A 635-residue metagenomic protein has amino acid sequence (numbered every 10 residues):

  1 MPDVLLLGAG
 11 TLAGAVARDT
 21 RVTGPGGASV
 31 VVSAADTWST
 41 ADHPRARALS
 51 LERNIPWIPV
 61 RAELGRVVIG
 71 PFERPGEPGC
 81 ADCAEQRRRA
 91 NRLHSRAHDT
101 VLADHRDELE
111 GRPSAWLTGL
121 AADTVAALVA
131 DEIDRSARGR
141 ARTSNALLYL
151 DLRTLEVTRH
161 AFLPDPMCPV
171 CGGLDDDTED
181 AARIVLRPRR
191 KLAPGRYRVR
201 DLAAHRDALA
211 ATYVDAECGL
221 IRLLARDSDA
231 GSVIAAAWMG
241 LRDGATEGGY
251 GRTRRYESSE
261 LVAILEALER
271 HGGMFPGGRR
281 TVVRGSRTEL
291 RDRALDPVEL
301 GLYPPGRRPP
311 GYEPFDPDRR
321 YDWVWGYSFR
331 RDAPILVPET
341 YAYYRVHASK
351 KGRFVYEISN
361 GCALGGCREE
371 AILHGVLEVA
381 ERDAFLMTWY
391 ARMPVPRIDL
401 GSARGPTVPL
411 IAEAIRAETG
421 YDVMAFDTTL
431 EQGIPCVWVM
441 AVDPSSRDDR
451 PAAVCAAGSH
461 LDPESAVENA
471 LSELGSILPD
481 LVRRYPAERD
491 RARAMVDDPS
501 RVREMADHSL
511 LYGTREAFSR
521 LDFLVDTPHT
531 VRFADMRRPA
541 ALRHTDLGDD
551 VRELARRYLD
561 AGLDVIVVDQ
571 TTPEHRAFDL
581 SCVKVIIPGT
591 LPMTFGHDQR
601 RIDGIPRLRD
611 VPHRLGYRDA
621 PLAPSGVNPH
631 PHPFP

Functional and structural regions predicted by a protein language model:
P2: Nucleotide donor/acceptor-binding cores
L5, L12-A17, S29-V125, D134-R138 (+2 more regions): E1/E1-like adenylate-forming module used to activate ubiquitin-like modifiers and sulfur-carrier proteins
A15, L120-E132, S258, V262 (+2 more regions): Short amphipathic alpha-helical face segments that pack within enzyme cores and frequently flank/anchor catalytic
V16-T20, Y558: Hydrophobic alpha-helical packing residues
R21, I55, L563: Short phosphate-binding/catalytic loops that engage adenosine nucleotides
R21-S29: Short acidic low-complexity segments
T37, R140-P635: Helix-biased "structured C-terminal domain" signature
